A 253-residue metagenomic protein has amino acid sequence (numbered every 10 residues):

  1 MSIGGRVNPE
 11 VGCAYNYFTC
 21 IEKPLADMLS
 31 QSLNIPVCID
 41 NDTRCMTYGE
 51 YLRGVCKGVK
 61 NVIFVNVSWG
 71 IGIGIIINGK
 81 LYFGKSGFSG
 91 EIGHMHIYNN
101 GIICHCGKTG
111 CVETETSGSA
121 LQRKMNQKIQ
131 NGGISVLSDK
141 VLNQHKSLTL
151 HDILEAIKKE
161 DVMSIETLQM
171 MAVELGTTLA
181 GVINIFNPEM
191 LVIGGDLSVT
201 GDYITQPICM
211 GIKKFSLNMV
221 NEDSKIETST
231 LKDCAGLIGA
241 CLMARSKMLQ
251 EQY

Functional and structural regions predicted by a protein language model:
S2-N61, Y203-K214: Glycine-rich phosphate-binding loop and adjoining helix at the ATP-binding site of ATP-dependent phosphoryl-transfer
G4-R6, S68-G70, L197: Short glycine-rich anion-binding loops that position phosphate/pyrophosphate groups of nucleotides and phosphorylated
C20, P24, N41, M46 (+6 more regions): Conserved active-site and cofactor/substrate-binding residues in soluble primary-metabolism enzymes
Q31-I35, R53, N99-I103, K108-Y253: ATP-binding/phosphotransfer module of carbohydrate and carboxylate kinases, centering on a glycine-rich
N41, V65, G195: Active-site flanking residues adjacent to catalytic metal/cofactor-binding acidic residues
D42, S68, A240: Active-site glycine-centered loops adjacent to acidic/histidine catalytic or metal-binding residues that shape
C56-T116: Glycine-rich phosphate-binding loop of actin/hexokinase-like ATP-binding domains
